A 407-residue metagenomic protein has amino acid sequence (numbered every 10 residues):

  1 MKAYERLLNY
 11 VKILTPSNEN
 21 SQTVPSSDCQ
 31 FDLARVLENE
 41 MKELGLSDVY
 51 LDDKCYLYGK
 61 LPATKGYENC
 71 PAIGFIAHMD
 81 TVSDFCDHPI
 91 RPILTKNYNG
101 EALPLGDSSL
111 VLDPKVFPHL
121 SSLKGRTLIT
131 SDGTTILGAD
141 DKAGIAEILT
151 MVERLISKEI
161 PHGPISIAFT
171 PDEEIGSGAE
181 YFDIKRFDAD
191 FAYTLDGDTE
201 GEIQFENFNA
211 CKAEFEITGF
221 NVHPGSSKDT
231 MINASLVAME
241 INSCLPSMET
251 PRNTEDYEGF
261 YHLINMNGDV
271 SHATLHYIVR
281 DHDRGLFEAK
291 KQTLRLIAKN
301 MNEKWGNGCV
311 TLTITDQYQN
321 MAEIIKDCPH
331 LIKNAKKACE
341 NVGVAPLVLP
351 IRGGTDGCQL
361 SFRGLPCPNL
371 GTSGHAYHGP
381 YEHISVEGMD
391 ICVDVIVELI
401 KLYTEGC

Functional and structural regions predicted by a protein language model:
K2-D28, I129-T130, Y318, H378-G379: N-terminal capping segment at the start of a domain
Q22-C70, G74-I76, D80: A non-catalytic alpha/beta surface segment that caps or lines the substrate-entry region of metallo-dependent hydrolase
N39, E68-N69, H223, R284-A289: Short, conserved charged micro-motifs
Y67-P161, A189: Active-site metal-coordination/substrate-binding segment of hydrolases, especially metallo-dependent peptidases
S121-F208, M248-I264, G268, L275-H282 (+2 more regions): Acidic/histidine-rich catalytic neighborhood of metal-dependent amide-processing enzymes
S121-T135, T218-V222, V342, G374-H378: Glycine/charged-rich beta-loop-alpha catalytic/anionic-binding loops adjacent to active sites
T130-A139, G176, N221-K228, G379 (+1 more regions): A short glycine/serine-rich beta->alpha loop
S235-C407: Metal-dependent amide/peptide-bond hydrolase catalytic core, centered on the "pita-bread" metallohydrolase fold
